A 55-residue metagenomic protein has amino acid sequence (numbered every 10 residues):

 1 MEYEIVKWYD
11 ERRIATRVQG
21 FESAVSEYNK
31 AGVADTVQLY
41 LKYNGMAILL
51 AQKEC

Functional and structural regions predicted by a protein language model:
M1-R13: Short aromatic-glycine-(Arg/Gly/Cys) micro-motifs in beta-strand/loop hairpins
Y3-I5, V18, V37-L39: Hydrophobic beta-strand residues in large extracellular and virion-surface proteins
D10-S23: A short, exposed loop/beta-hairpin motif centered on an aromatic-Gly-Thr core
R13, S26, G45-A47: Residues in flexible loops and secondary-structure boundaries
E22-A31: Short, surface-exposed linear segments at secondary-structure transitions and domain or protein termini
A31-C55: Short, mixed-charge low-complexity intrinsically disordered segments
